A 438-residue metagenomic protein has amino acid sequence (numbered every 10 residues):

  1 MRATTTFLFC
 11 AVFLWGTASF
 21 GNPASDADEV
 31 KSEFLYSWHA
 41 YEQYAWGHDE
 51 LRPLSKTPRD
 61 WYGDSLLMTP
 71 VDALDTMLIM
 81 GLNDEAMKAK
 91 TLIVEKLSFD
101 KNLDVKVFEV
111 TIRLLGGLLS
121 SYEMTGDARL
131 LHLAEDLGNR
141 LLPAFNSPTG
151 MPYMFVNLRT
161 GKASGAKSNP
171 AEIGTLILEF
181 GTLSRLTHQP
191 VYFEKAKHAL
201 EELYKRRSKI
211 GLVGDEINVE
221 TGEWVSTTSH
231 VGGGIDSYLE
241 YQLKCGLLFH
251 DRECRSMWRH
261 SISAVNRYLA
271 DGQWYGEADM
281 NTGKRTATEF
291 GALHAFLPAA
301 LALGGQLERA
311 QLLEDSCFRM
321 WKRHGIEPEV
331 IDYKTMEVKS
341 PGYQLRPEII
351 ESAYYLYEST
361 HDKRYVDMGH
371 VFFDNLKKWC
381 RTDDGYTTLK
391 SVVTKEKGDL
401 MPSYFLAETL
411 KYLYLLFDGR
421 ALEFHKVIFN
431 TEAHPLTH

Functional and structural regions predicted by a protein language model:
M1-T5: Positively charged n-region of N-terminal signal peptides that target proteins for export
F7-G16: Bacterial N-terminal signal peptides
F20-H438: Glycan-recognition and catalytic cores of secretory/periplasmic carbohydrate-active enzymes
